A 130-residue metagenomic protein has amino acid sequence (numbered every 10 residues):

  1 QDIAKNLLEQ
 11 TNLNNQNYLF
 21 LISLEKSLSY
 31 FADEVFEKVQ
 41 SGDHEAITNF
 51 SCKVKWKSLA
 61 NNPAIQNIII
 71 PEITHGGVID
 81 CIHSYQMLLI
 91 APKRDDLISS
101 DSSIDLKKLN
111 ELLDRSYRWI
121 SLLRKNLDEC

Functional and structural regions predicted by a protein language model:
Q1-K5, Y18, W56-A64, C81 (+1 more regions): Intrinsically disordered, low-complexity linear regions
Q1-Q16, E129: Charged alpha-helical initiation segments
I3-L7, S23, Y30, W119: Amphipathic, well-ordered alpha-helical segments in soluble domains
N12-N15, L19, I104, E111: A structural signal for alpha-helical segments
Q16-E37: Short, hydrophobic, well-ordered secondary-structure elements
A32-C52: Short acidic alpha-helical/loop segments enriched in Asp/Glu that coordinate divalent cations
G42, S51-R115: Long, charged low-complexity segments
E111-C130: Glycine-rich, aromatic-bearing surface loops/beta-hairpins
